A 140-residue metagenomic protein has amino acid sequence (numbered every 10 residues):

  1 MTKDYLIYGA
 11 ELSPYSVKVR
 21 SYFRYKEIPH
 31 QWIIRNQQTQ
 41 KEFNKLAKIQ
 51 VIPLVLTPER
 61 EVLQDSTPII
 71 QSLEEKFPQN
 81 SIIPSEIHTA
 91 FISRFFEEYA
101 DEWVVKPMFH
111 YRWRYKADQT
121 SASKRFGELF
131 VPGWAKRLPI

Functional and structural regions predicted by a protein language model:
M1-R137: GST-like domain detector, emphasizing the conserved glutathione-binding G-site in the N-terminal thioredoxin-like
I140: Alpha-helix-centered segments that form part of catalytic cores
